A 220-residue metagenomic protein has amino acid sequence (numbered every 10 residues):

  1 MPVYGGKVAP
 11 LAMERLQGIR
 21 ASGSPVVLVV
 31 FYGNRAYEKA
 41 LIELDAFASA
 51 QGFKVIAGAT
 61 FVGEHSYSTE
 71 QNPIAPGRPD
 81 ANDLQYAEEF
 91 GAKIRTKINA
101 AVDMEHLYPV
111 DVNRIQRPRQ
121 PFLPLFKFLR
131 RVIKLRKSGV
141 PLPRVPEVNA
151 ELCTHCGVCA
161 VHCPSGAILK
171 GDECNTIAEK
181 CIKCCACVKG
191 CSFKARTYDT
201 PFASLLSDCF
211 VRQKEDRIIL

Functional and structural regions predicted by a protein language model:
M1-K137, D199-L220: FMN-binding flavodoxin-like domain, especially the glycine-rich phosphate-binding loop
G77, P143, G171: Short, flexible active-site loop motifs that bind/organize anionic cofactors or intermediates
R117-S165: Acidic, Ser/Thr-rich low-complexity intrinsically disordered segments
V145-P146, R196, I218-I219: Generic preference for hydrophobic/aromatic residues in regular secondary structure cores
V148, T154-I182, A186-A203: Iron-sulfur cluster-binding cysteine motifs and their immediate structural context in ferredoxin-like electron-transfer
